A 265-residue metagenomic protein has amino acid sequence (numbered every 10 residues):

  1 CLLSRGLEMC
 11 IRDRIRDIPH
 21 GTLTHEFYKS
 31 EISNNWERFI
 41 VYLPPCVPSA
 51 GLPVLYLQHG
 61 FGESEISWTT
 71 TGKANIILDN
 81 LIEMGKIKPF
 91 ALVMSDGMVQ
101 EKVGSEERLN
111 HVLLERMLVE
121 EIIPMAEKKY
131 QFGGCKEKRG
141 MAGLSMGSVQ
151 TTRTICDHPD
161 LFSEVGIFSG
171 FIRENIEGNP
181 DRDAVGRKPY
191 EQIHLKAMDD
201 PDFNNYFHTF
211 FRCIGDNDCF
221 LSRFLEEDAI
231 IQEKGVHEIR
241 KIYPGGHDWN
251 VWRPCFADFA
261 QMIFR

Functional and structural regions predicted by a protein language model:
C1-I11: Single conserved hydrophobic/aromatic residue that forms the stacking wall/gate of nucleotide- or nucleobase-binding
R12-P48: N-terminal cap/lid segment of alpha/beta-hydrolase-fold proteins
I40-L43, A50-G62: Short beta-strand element of the alpha/beta-hydrolase
F61-Q131: Cap/lid segment of the alpha/beta-hydrolase catalytic domain
K128, G134-P189, I193: Primarily recognizes the serine-hydrolase "nucleophile elbow" in alpha/beta-hydrolase and SGNH/GDSL folds
N175-I239: The feature captures the conserved acid-bearing segment of alpha/beta-hydrolase catalytic domains
Y243-W249: Histidine-bearing beta->alpha loop at or near hydrolase active sites
F256-R265: Catalytic active-site module of serine/aspartate enzymes centered on a nucleophile-bearing elbow/loop
